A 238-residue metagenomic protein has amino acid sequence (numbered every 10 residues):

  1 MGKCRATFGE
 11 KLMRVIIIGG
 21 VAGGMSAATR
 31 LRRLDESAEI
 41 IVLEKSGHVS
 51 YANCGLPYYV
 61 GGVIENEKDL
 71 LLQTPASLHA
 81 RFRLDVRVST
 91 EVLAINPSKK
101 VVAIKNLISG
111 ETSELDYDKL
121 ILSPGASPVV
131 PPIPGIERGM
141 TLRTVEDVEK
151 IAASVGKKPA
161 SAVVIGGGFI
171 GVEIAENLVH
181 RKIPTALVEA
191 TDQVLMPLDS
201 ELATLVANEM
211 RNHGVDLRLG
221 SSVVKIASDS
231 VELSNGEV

Functional and structural regions predicted by a protein language model:
G2, G9-I16, L72, A76-V163 (+1 more regions): FAD-binding core/adjacent interface of flavoenzyme oxidoreductases
R5-T7, F169: Glycine-centered signal
L12-R87, A175-L198: Beta1-alpha1 glycine-rich phosphate/pyrophosphate-binding loop at the start of Rossmann-like nucleotide-binding domains
G19-G24, G125, G166-G171, G236: Conserved phosphate-binding and hydrolysis motifs of nucleotide-dependent enzymes
R30-R33, G55-Y58, V101-V102, P134-R138 (+4 more regions): Short, glycine/charged-enriched secondary-structure capping and boundary segments
S37-E39, R87-I108, L115, H180-V238: A Rossmann-like FAD-binding core segment of flavoenzymes
L115-P124, I133, K150-N212: Compact, aliphatic and Gly/Pro-tolerant "microcore" segments centered on a short helix or tight beta-hairpin and their
